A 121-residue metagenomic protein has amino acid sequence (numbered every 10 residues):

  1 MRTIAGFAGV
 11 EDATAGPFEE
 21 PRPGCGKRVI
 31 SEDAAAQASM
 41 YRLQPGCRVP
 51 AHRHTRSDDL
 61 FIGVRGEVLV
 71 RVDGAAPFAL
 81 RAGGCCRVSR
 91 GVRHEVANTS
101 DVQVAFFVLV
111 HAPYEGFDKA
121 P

Functional and structural regions predicted by a protein language model:
M1-Q37, P50, D118-P121: A short, N-terminal "cap"/entry segment at the start of jelly-roll beta-barrel domains of the cupin/DSBH fold
R28-E32, M40-Y41, V49-H54, V72 (+2 more regions): Short histidine-centered beta-strand/loop micro-motifs that create catalytic or ligand/metal-coordination sites
A34-A36, Q44-C47, E67-V68, P113-G116: Short, charged/polar surface micro-motifs in flexible loops or helix N-caps
A35-Q37, S57, Q103-A105: A structure-centric signal for secondary-structure junctions around beta-strands
R42-Q44, T55-V70, V110: Short, conserved beta-strand element in jelly-roll/cupin
G74-R90: Short acidic-glycine-tyrosine-enriched beta hairpin
R90-F117: Ligand-binding loop in jelly-roll beta-barrel domains
